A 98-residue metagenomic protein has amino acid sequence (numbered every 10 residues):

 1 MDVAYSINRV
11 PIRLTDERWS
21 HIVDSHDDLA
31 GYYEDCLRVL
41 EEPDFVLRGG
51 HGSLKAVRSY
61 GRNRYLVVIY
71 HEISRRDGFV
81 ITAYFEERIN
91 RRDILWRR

Functional and structural regions predicted by a protein language model:
M1-R98: Ribonuclease/tRNase effector modules and their secretory precursors
